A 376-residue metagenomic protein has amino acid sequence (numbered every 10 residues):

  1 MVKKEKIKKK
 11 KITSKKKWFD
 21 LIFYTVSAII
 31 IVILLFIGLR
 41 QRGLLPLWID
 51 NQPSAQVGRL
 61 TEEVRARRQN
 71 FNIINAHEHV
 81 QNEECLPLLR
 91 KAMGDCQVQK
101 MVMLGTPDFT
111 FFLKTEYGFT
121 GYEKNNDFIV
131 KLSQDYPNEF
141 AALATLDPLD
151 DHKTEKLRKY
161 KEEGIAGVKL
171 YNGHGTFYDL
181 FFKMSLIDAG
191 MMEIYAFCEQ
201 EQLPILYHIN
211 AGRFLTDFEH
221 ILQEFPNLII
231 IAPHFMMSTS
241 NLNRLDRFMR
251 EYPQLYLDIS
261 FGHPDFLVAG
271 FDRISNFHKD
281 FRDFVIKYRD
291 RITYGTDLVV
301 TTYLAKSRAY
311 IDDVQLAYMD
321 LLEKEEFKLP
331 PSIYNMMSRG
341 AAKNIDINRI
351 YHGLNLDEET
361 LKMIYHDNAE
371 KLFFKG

Functional and structural regions predicted by a protein language model:
K4-S14, G38-K124: An N-terminally biased module of ancient metal coordination in phosphate/nucleic-acid-related enzymes
K8-I31: N-terminal Sec-pathway targeting helices
I74-E78, M101-M103, A141-A144, V168-L170 (+4 more regions): Hydrophobic faces of well-ordered beta-strands that scaffold small-molecule active sites in alpha/beta enzyme cores
H77, I129, Y160, V168 (+5 more regions): Conserved, mostly hydrophobic/aromatic
H77-H79, D147, G173, N210-A211 (+3 more regions): Catalytic metal-binding/acid-base residues of hydrolase active sites
E84, I229, S238-G376: H/E-rich (His + Asp/Glu) clusters that bind or coordinate divalent metals
P87, K153-K159, I187, G212-F225 (+2 more regions): Distinct, well-ordered alpha-helical segments
D108, E116-L206, H263-P264: Active-site gating/metal-coordination segments in enzymes
